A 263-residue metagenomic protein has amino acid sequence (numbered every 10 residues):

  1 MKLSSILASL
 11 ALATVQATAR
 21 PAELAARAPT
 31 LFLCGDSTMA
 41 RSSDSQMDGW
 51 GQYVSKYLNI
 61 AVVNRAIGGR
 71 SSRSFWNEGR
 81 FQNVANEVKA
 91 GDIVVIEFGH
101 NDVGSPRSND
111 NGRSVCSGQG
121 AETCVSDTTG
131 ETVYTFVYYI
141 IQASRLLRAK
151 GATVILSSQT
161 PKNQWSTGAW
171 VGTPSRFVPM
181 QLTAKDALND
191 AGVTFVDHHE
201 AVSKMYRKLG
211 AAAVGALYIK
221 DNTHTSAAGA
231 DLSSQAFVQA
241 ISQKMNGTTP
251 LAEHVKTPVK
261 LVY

Functional and structural regions predicted by a protein language model:
M1-A25: Fungal secretory targeting signals
R20-I67, Q82-A90, V94, D110-C116: Serine-esterase "nucleophile elbow" of acetyl-processing enzymes
S43-Q46, F75-W76, T167-G172: Short, solvent-exposed loop/turn segments at secondary-structure boundaries
I67-S72, Q164: Acidic helix-start/capping segments at beta-turn-to-alpha-helix junctions
S71-R80: Structural motif
N83-A227, D231, V238-P250: Alpha-helical cap/lid subdomain in secreted, periplasmic, or secretory-pathway luminal O-acyl-processing enzymes
N246-V262: Short, flexible loop/turn segments with low-complexity composition
